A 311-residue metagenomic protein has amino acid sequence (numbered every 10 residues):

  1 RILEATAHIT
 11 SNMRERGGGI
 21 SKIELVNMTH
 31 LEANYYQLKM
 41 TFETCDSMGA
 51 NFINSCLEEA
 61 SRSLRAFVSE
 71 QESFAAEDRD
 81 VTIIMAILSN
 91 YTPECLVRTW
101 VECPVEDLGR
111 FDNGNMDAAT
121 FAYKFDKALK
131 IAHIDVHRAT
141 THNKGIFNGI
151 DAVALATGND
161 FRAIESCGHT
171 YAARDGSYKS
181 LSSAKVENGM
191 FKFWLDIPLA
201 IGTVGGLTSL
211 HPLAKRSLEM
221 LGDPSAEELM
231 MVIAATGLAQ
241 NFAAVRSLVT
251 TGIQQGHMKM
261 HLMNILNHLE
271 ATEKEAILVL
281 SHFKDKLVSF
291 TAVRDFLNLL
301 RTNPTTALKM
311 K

Functional and structural regions predicted by a protein language model:
R1-H30: Hydrophobic alpha-helical hairpins/lids featuring a short glycine-rich hinge
R1-T10, I53-S63, V68: A generic, well-ordered mixed alpha/beta core segment in the N-terminal half of proteins
L31-N34, R79, A239: Short flexible coil/turn linkers enriched for glycine and charged/polar residues that connect secondary-structure
E32-M40, T120-H137, G222-E227: Short, hydrophobic/aliphatic alpha-helical segments
Q37-S47, A86-L88, F147-D151, R246-L248: Short glycine-rich or small-residue beta-strand-to-loop segments that form or flank ligand, phosphate, metal/Fe-S
S55-R65, S73-L213: Glycine-rich anion/phosphate-binding loop at the beta-strand->alpha-helix junction
K192, P198-K311: Catalytic-core signal marking the mid-to-C-terminal active-site face
